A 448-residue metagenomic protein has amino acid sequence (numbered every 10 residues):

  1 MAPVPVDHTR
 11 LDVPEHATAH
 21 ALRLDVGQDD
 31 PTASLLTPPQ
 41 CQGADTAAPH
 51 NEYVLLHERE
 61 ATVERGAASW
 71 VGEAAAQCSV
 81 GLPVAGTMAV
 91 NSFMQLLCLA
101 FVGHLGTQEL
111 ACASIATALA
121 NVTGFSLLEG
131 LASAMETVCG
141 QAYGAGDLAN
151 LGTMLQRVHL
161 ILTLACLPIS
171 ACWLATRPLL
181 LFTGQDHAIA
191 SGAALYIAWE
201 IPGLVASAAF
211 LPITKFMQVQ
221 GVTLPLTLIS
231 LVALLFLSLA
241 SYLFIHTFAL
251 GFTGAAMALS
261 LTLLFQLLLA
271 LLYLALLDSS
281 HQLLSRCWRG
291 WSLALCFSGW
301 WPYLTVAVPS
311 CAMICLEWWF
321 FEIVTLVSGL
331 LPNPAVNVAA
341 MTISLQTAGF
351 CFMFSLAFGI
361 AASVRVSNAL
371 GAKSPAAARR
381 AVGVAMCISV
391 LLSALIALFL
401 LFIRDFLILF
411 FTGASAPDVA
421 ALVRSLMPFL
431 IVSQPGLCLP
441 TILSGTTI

Functional and structural regions predicted by a protein language model:
A2-G81, C139-A206, L234-V308, V366-P435: Short alpha-helical transmembrane segments in multi-pass integral membrane proteins
A33, E52-E60, A75-E136, V308-S328: Signature of the first transmembrane helix
P83-M88, A120-L128, A165, W199-G203 (+6 more regions): Alpha-helical transmembrane segments of multi-pass integral membrane proteins
A85, F93-A111, L180-H187, L243-L250 (+5 more regions): Helix-terminus/linker motif at the lipid-water interface of multi-pass membrane proteins
M94, F210, Q266-L269, F320 (+2 more regions): Membrane-embedded alpha-helical transmembrane segments of multi-pass integral membrane proteins
L99, L110-S170, L174, F210-V219 (+3 more regions): Small-residue-rich hydrophobic transmembrane alpha-helices
L105, A116, T163, S260 (+1 more regions): Structured beta-strand/turn binding interfaces of compact recognition modules in eukaryotic regulators
